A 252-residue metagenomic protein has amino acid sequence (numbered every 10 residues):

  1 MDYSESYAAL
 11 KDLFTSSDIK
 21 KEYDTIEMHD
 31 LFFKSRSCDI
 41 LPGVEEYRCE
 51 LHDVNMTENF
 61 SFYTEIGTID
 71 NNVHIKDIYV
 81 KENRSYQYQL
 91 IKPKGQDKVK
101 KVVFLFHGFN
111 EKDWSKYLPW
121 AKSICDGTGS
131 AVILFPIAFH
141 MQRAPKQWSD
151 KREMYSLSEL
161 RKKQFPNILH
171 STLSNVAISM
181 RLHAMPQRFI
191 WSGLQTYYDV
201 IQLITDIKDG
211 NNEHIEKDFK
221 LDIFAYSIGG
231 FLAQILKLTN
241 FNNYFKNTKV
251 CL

Functional and structural regions predicted by a protein language model:
Y3-A9, T15-S16: Long, charge-dense tracts
I19-K98: N-terminal cap/lid segment of alpha/beta-hydrolase-fold proteins
Y23, F32, I40-L41, A121-G129 (+2 more regions): Short, surface-exposed basic-aromatic patches at helix termini and helix-loop junctions that form
N72-H74, S115-W120, I235-L238: Short alpha-helical segments and helix-capping/turn motifs at coil-helix boundaries
I78, F104-L118, S179, H183-L194 (+1 more regions): Short, charged/polar micro-motifs that form catalytic or ligand-binding hotspots
Q87-L169: Short, surface-exposed "cap/lid" segments of acyl-processing enzymes
D150-H214: Alpha/beta-hydrolase active-site loop
Q202-L252: Primarily recognizes the serine-hydrolase "nucleophile elbow" in alpha/beta-hydrolase and SGNH/GDSL folds
